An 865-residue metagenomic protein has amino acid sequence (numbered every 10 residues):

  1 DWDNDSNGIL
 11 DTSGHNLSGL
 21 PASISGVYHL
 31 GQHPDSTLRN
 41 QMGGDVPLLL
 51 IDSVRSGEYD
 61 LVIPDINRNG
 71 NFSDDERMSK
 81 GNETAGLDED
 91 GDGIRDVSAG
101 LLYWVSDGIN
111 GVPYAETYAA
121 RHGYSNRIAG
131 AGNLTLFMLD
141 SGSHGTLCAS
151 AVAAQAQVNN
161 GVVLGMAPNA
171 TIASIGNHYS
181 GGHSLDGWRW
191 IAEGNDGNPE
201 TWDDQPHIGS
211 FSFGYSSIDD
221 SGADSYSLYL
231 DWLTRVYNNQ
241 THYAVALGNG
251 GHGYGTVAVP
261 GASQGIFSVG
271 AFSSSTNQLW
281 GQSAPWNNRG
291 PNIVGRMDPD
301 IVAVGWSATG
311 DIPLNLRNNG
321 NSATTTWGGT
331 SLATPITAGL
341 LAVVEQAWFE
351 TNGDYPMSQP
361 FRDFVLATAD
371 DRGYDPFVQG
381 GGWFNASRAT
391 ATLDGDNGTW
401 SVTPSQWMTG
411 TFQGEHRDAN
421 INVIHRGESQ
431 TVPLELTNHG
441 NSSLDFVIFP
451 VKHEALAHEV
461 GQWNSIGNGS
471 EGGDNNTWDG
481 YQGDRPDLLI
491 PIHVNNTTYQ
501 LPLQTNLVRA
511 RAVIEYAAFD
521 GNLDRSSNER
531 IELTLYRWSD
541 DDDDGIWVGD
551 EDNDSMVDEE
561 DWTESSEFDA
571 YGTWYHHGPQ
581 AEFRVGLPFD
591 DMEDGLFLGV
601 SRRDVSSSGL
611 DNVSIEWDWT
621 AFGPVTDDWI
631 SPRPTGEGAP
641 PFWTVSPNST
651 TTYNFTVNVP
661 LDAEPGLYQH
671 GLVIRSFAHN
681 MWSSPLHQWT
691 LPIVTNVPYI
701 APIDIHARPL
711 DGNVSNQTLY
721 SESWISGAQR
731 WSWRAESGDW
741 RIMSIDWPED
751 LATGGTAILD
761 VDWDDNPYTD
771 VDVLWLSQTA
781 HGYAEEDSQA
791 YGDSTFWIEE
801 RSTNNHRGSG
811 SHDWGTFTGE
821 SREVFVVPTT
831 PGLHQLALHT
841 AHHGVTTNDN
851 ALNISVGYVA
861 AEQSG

Functional and structural regions predicted by a protein language model:
D3-P47, Y59, S73, Q155 (+5 more regions): Substrate-binding/access-modulating region of protease and related hydrolase catalytic domains
I9-H15, V27, M42, V54-S56 (+10 more regions): Subtilisin-like serine protease catalytic core
S106-R127, P260-A342: Extracellular S/T/G-rich loop segment that most often corresponds to the catalytic His/Ser-adjacent loop
A149-V152, A173-Y179, T256-V259, G305-F377 (+6 more regions): Hydrolase catalytic cores
P206-S210, I301-A303, Q346-G440, L686-I705 (+1 more regions): C-terminal subdomain of the subtilisin-like protease fold in secreted/lumenal serine endopeptidases
T325, L488, I531-N612, W643-T651 (+2 more regions): Noncatalytic accessory or regulatory domains flanking protease catalytic cores in secreted, cell-surface, and selected
G398-A419, N441-L503, D520-E532, S607-F655 (+3 more regions): Surface-exposed binding patches on compact interaction domains or structured appendages
V451-N468, E529-I531, L535-S539, D590-A639 (+5 more regions): C-terminal edge strands of extracellular/lumenal beta-sandwich accessory domains
